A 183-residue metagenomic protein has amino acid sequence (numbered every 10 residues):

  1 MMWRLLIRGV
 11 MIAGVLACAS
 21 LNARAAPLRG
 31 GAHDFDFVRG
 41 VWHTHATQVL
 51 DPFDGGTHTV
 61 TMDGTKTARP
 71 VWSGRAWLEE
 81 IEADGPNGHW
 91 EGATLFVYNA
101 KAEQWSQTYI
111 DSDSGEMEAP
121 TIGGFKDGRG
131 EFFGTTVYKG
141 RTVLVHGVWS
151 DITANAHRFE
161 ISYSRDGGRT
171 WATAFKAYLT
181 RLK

Functional and structural regions predicted by a protein language model:
M1, V15-A17, T153: Helix-centric, low-specificity signal for extended rod-like, repetitive segments
M1-M11: Bacterial N-terminal signal peptides that target proteins for export
G9-S20: Bacterial N-terminal signal peptides
R24-K183: Hydrophobic small-molecule pocket/channel-lining residues, especially in calycin-type beta-barrels
